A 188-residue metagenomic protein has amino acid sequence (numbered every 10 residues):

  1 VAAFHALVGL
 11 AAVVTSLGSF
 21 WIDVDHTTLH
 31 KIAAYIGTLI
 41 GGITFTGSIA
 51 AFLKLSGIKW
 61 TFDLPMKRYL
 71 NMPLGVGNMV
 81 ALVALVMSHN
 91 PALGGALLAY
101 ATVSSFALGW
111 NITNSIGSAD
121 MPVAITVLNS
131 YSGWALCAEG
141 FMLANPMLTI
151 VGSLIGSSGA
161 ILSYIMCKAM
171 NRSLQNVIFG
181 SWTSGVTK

Functional and structural regions predicted by a protein language model:
V1-L10, L55-Y69, N114-W134, N145-P146 (+2 more regions): Short, non-helical or kinked segments that cap or interrupt transmembrane helices
A6-W21, A34-A50, I165: Mid-bilayer segments of alpha-helical transmembrane spans in multi-pass integral membrane proteins that mediate
G18-H26, H89-G94, V123, S130-I150: Transmembrane helix-loop junctions at the membrane interface of multipass transporters and ion channels
W21-L29, G57-W60: Membrane-interface helix termini and inter-helical loops of multi-pass transporters
H30-G42, V151-S158: Alpha-helical transmembrane segments
L64-A101, F106-A107, V177-K188: Accessory alpha-helical/coil subdomains and C-terminal extensions that flank or cap enzyme catalytic cores
L82-V83, G109-T113, W134-A138: Alpha-helical transmembrane segments of multipass membrane proteins
L154-K188: Membrane-interfacial segments at transmembrane helix termini in multi-pass membrane proteins
